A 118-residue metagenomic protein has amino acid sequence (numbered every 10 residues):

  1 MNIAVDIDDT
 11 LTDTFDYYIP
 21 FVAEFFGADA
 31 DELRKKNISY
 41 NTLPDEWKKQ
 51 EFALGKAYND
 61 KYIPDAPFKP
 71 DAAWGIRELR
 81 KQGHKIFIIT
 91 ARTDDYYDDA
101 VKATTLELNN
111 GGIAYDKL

Functional and structural regions predicted by a protein language model:
M1-L54: Active-site neighborhood of HAD-like aspartate-dependent phosphohydrolases
I3, I7, I19, I38 (+4 more regions): Weak global preference for isoleucine
T10, D95-Y96: Glycine-/small-residue-rich active-site loops that bind phosphorylated ligands and cofactors
T10-T14, T90, T104: Ser/Thr-centric signal marking residues that sit in or immediately flank functional binding/regulatory motifs
E46, K56-I89, Y96-N109: Short, acidic loop-to-helix structural element flanking the phosphoryl-transfer center in phosphate-processing enzymes
Y115-L118: His/Asp/Glu-enriched short active-site or ligand-binding loop at hydrolase and phosphoryl-transfer sites
